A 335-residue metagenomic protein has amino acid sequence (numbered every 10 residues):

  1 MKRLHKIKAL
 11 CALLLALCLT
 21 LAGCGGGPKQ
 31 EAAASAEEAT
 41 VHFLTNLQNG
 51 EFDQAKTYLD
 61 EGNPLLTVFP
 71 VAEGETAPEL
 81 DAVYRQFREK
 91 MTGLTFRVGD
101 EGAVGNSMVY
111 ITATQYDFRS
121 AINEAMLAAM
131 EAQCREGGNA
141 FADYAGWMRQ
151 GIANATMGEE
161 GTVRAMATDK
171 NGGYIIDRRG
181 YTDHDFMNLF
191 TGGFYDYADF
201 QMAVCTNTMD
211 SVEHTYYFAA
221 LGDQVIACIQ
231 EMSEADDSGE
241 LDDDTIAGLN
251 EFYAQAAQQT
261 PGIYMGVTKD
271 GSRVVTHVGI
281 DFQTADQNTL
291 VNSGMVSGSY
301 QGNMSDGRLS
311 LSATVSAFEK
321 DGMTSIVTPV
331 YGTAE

Functional and structural regions predicted by a protein language model:
K2-L14: Bacterial N-terminal signal peptides that target proteins for export
L19-G23: C-terminal motif of bacterial Sec signal peptides marking the signal peptidase cleavage site
G26, Y253-E335: Mature, soluble, non-transmembrane domains
P28-F96: Core segments of small alpha/beta cavity-forming domains
P78-A103, A113, R119, Q255-M265: A short, amphipathic edge element
G105-Q115, V225-Q230, T276-V278: A short hydrophobic beta-strand element
N106-D143, T245-E251: Long, charged/polar, surface-exposed segments that mediate recognition or autoinhibition
E131-Y195: Short beta-strand edge/turn micro-motifs at domain boundaries
